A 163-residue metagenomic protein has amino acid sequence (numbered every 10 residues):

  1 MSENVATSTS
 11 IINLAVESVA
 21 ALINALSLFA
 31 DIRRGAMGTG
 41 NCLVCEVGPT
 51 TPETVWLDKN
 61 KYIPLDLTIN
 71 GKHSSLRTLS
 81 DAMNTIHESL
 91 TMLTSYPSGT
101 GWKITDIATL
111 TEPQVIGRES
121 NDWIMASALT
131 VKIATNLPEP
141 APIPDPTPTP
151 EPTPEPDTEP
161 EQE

Functional and structural regions predicted by a protein language model:
M1-G38, P49-E163: Charged, amphipathic alpha-helical segments and their flanking helix caps
C42-V44: A short glycine-rich, His/Asp/Glu-containing loop-to-beta-strand
